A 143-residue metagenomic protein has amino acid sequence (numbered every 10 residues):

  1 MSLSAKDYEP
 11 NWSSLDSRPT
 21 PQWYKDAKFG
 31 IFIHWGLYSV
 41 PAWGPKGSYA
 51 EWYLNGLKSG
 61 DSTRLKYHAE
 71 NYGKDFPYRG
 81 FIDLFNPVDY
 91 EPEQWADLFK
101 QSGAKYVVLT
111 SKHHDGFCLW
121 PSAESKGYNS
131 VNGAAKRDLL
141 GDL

Functional and structural regions predicted by a protein language model:
S2-L143: Mature catalytic domains of secreted/periplasmic carbohydrate-active enzymes
